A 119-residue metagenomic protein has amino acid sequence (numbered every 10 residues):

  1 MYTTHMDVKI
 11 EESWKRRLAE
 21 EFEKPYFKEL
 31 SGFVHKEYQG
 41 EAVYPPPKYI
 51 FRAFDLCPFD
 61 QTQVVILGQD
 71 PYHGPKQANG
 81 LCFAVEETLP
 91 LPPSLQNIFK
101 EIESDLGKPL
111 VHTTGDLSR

Functional and structural regions predicted by a protein language model:
H5-L18: Generic N-terminal amphipathic, Lys/Arg-enriched alpha-helix
E20-R119: A polyanion-binding, active-site-adjacent surface
